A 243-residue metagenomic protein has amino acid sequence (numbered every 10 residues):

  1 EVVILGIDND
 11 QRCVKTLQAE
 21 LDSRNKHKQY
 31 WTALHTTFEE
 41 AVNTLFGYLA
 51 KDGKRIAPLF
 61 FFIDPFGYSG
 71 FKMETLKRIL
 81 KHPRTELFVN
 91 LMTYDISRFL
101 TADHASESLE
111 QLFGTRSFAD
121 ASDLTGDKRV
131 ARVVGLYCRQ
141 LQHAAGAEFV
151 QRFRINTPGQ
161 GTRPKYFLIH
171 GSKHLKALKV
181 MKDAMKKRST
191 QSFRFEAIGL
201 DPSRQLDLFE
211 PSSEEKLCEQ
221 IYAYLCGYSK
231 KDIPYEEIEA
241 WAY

Functional and structural regions predicted by a protein language model:
E1-Y243: Class I S-adenosyl-L-methionine-dependent methyltransferase catalytic core
